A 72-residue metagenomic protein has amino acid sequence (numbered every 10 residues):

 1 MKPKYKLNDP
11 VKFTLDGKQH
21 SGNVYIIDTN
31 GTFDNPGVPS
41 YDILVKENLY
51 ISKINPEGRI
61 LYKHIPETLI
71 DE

Functional and structural regions predicted by a protein language model:
K2-L15: Short coil-to-beta transition motif at edge beta-strands of beta-rich domains
T14-D16, Y25, L44-K46: A structural detector for beta-sheet-dominated domains
Q19-G31: Short beta-strand-centered aromatic/proline hotspots
F33-P36: Intrinsically disordered, low-complexity Ser/Thr- and acidic-rich flexible linkers and loops, especially at boundaries
V38-E72: Intrinsically disordered, low-complexity, charged/polar segments
